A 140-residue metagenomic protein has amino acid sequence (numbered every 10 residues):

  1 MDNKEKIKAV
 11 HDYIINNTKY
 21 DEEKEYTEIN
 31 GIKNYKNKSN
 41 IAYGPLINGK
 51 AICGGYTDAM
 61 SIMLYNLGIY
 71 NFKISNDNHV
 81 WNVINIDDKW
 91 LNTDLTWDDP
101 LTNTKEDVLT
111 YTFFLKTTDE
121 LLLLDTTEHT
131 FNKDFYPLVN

Functional and structural regions predicted by a protein language model:
M1-G44: Secondary-structure boundary elements
N3-I7, S39, L46-T57, T102: Solvent-exposed, acidic/flexible segments
E5-K6, N48, D77, T130-D134: Generic structural microfeature
D21, I41-A42, I52, P137-N140: Alpha-helix initiation/capping motif
K24-E25, S39-Y43, K50, N71-N78: Catalytic cysteine-centered active-site loop
N40-Y43, N48, K89-L95: Short, well-ordered strand-loop elements centered on a beta-strand within folded domains, enriched for acidic residues
G54-L121: Hydrophobic/aromatic-rich core segments of domains that either
T110-N140: Leloir-type glycosyltransferase catalytic cores
